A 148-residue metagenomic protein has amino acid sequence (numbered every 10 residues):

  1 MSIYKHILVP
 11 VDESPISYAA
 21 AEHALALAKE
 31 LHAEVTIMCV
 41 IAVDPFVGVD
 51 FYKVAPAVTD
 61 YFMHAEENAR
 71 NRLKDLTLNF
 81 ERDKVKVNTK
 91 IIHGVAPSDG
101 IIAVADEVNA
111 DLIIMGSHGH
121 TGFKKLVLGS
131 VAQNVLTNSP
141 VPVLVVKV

Functional and structural regions predicted by a protein language model:
S2, L78-I113: Structural beta-alpha unit
S2-P56, N79, K86: Small/aliphatic-rich secondary-structure junction motif
A20, A69-R72, P97, V131: Hydrophobic alpha-helical membrane-association signature
A20, V47-D50, D99-I102, K125-V127: Short, well-ordered secondary-structure micro-motifs
A24, L76, I101, V135: Aromatic/hydrophobic pocket-lining residues that form π-stacking "cages" and hydrophobic walls in ligand
M38, N88-I92, L144: General small-molecule cofactor/ligand-binding pocket signal
P56-N71: A short acidic, glycine-rich active-site loop that binds or catalyzes chemistry on phosphate/adenosine moieties
D106-V148: Gly/Ser-rich helix-loop-strand patches that form or flank binding pockets for ribonucleotide-derived cofactors
